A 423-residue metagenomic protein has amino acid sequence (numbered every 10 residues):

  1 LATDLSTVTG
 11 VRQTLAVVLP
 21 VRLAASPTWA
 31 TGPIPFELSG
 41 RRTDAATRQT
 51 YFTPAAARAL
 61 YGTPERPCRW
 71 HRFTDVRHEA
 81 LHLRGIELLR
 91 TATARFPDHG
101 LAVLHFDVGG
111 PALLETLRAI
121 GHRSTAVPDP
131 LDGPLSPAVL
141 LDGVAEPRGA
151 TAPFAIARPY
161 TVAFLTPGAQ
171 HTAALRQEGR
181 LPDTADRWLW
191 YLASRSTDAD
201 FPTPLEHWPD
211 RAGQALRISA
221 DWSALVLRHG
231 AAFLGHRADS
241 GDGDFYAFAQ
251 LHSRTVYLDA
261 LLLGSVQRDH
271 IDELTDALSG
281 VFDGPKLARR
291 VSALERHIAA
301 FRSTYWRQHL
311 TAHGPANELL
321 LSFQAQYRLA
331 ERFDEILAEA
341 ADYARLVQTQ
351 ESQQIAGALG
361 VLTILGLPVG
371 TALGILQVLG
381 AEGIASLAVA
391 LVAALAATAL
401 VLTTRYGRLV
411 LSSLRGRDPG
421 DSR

Functional and structural regions predicted by a protein language model:
L1-L216, A220: Short Lys/Arg-enriched alpha/beta "domain-start" segment
H122, S136, A145-G149, S279 (+4 more regions): Generic surface-pattern signal
L192-D272, D276-F282: Extended, charged amphipathic alpha-helical segments
R217, D221, A247-A249, A288-S292 (+3 more regions): Composition- and surface-driven signal marking solvent-exposed, interaction-prone regions in large proteins
S253, D259-L373: Membrane-associated alpha-helical segments
E335-R423: Hydrophobic alpha-helical transmembrane segments and their immediately adjacent juxtamembrane loops
